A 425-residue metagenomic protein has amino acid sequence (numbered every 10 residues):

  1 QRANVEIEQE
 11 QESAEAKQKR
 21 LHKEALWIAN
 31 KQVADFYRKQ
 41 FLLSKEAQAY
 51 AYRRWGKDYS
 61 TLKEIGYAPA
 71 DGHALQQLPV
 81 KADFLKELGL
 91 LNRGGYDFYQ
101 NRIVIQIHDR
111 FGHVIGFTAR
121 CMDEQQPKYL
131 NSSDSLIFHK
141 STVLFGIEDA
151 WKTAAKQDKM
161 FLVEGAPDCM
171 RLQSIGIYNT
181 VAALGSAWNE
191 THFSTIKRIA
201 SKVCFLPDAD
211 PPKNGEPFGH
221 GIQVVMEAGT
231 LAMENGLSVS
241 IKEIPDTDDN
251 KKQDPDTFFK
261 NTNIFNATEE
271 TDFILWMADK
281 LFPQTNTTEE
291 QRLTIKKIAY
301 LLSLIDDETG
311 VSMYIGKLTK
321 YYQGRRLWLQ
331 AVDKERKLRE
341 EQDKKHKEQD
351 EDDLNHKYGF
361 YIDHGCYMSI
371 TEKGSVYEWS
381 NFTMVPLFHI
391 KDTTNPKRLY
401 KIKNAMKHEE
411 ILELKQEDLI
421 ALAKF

Functional and structural regions predicted by a protein language model:
Q1, K202, L206, P212-V225 (+2 more regions): Modules that initiate DNA replication and primer synthesis
Q1-E87, R102, S132, K337-E340: Non-catalytic accessory segments of DNA primases and related replication-initiation nucleases
R2, F36, Y50, R54 (+10 more regions): Generic, well-ordered alpha-helical scaffold segments in large soluble proteins
A14-N30, D71-V203, E216-F218, V224-V225: Phosphate-handling DNA/RNA-contact segment within nucleic-acid enzymes
Y37, K159-M160, A299-L304: Short, recurring structural edge motifs at helix starts
K197, S201-N266: Conserved phosphate-handling catalytic cores of large alpha/beta enzymes
V239-I315: C-terminal or mid-to-C-terminal helical accessory/interaction module adjacent to the motor/catalytic core
L293-F425: N-terminal nucleic-acid engagement/recognition segments and initiation subdomains in replication, restriction
